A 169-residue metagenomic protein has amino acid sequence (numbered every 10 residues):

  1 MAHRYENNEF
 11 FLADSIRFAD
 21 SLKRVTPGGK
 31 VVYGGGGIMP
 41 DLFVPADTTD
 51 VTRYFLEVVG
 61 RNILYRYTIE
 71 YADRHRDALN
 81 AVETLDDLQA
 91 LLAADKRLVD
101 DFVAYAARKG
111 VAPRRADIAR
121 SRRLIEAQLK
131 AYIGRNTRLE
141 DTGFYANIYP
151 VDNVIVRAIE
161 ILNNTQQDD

Functional and structural regions predicted by a protein language model:
M1-D169: Conserved functional hotspot residues or short segments at active or partner-binding sites across diverse domains
